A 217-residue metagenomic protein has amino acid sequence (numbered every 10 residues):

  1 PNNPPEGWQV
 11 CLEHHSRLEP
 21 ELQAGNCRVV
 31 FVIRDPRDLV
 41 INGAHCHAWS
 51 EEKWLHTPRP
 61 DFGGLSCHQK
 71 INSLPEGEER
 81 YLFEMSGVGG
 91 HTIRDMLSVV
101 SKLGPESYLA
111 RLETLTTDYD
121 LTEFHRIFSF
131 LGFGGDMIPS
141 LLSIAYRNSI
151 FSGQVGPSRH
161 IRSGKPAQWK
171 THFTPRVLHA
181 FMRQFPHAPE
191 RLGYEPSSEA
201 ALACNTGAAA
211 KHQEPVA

Functional and structural regions predicted by a protein language model:
P1, H125, G135-D136: Compositionally biased, intrinsically disordered low-complexity regions enriched in charged/polar residues
P1-H68, G77-A110, R176, A180 (+4 more regions): PAPS-dependent sulfotransferase catalytic domain
Q9-V10, E123, I161: Generic preference for hydrophobic/aromatic residues in regular secondary structure cores
Q23, D120-L121: Conserved strand-to-helix beginnings and helix N-cap segments that scaffold or border functional pockets
L39-N42, T122-I127: Alpha-helical scaffold elements adjacent to nucleotide-binding pockets in ATP/GTP-utilizing enzyme cores
S73-P75: Short, basic/glycine-rich phosphate-binding loops at helix/coil junctions that contact nucleotide phosphates
E79-F83, L97-L103, S107-L109, S129-A217: PAPS-dependent sulfotransferases, especially Golgi type II membrane carbohydrate sulfotransferases
L115-D118: Acidic, metal-coordinating catalytic cores used for nucleic-acid/nucleotide bond scission and strand-transfer chemistry
